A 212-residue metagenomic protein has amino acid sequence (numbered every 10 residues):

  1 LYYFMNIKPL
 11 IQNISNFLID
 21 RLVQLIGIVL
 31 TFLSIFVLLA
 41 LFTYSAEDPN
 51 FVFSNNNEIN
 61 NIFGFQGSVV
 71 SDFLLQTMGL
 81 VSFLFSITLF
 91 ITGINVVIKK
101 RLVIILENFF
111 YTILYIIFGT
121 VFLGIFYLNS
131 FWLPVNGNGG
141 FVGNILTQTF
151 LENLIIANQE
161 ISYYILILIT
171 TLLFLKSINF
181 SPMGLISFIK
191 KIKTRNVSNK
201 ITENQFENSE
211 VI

Functional and structural regions predicted by a protein language model:
Y2-I212: Alpha-helical transmembrane segments used as membrane anchors
